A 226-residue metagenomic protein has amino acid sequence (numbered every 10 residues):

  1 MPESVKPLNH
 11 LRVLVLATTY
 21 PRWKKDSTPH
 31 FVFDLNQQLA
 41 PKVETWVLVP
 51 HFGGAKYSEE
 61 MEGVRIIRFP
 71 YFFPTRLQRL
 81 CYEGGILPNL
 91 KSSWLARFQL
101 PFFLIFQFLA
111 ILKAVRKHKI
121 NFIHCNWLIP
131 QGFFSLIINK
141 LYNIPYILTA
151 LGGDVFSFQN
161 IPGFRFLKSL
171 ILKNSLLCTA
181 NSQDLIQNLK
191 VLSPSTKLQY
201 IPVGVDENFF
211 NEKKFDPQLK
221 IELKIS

Functional and structural regions predicted by a protein language model:
M1-Y71: N-terminal subdomain of nucleotide-sugar transferases
R12-A17, I66-I67, F122, Q131 (+2 more regions): Active-site proximal beta-strand in glycosyltransferases
K25-V32, F106, Y142-I147, G153-K173: Nucleotide-sugar donor phosphate/pyrophosphate-binding loop at the beta->alpha transition of glycosyltransferases
H51, D184, G204: Carbohydrate-associated surface elements
T75-F122, G132-I137, L141, P162-L170 (+1 more regions): An amphipathic, basic-hydrophobic alpha-helix
W127, S182-Q183: Helix N-cap/beta->alpha junction signal
K173-S182: A short beta-strand/loop micro-motif in the catalytic core of glycosyltransferases that engages the nucleotide-sugar
N211-I225: A short helix/loop element that forms part of the nucleotide-sugar donor recognition site in Leloir-type
